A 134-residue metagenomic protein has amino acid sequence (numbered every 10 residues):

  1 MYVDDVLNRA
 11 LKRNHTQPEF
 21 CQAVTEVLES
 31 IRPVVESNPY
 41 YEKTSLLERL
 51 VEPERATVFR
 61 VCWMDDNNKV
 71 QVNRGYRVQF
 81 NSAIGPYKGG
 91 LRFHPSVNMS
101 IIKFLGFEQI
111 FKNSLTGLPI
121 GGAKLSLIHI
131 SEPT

Functional and structural regions predicted by a protein language model:
N8, K12-L28: Ordered core of a single globular domain
P18-C21, P39-T44, G117: Flexible, glycine/charged-enriched surface loops at secondary-structure junctions
V27, L47-R49, G121-K124: A glycine-rich phosphate-binding loop feature that marks nucleotide/adenosyl-phosphate handling sites
Y40-N67: Structured beta-strand/loop patches that form or line metal/cofactor-binding pockets in enzymes
V70-I110: N-terminal cap/recognition module
F111-G122: Short, flexible active-site-proximal loops enriched in glycine and acidic residues
S126-T134: Residue-level detector of conserved catalytic or cofactor/ligand-binding positions in enzyme active sites
